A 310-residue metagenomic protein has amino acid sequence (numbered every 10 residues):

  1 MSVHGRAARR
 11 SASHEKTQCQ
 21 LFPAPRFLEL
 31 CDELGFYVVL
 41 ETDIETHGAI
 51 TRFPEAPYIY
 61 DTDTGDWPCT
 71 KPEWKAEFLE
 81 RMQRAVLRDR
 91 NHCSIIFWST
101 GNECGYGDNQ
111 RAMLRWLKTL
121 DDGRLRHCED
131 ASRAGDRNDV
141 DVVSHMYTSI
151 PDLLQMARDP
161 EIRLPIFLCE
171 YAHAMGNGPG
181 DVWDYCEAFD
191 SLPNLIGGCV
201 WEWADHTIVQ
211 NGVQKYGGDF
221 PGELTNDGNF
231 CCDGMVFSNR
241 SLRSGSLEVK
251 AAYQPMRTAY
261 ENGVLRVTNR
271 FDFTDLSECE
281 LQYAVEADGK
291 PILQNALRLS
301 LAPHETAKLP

Functional and structural regions predicted by a protein language model:
M1-R266, R270-S277, Q282-P291: Extended substrate-binding grooves/exosites of carbohydrate-active enzymes
E280-P310: Intrinsically disordered, low-complexity Pro/Gly/Ser/Thr-rich segments with frequent PxxP/GP/PP motifs and embedded
